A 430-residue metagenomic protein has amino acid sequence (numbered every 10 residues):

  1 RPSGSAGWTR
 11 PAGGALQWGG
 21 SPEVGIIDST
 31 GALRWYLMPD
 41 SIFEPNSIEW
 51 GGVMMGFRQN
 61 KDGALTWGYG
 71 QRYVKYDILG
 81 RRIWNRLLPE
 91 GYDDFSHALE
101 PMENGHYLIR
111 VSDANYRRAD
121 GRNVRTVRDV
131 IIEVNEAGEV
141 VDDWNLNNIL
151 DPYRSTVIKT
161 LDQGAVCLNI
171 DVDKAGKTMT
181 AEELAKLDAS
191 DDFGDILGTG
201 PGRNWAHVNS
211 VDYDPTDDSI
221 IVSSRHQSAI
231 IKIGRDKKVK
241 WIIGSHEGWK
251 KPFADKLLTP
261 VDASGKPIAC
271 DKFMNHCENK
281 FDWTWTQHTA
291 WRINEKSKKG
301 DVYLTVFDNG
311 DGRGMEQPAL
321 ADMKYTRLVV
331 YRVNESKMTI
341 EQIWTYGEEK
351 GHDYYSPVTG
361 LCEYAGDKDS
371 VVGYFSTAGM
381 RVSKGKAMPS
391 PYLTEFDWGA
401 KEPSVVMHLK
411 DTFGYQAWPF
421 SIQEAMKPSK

Functional and structural regions predicted by a protein language model:
R1-K430: Histidine-/acidic-rich catalytic cores in large beta-rich domains
